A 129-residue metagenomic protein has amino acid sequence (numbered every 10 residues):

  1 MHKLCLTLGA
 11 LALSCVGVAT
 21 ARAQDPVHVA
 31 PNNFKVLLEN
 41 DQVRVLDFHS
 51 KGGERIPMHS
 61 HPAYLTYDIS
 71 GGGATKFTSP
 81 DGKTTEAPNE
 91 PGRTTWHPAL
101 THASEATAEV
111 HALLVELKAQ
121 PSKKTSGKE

Functional and structural regions predicted by a protein language model:
M1-L8: Bacterial N-terminal signal peptides that target proteins for export
V18-A23: Sec/Tat signal peptide C-region and signal peptidase I cleavage site
P26-L38, S122-T125: Local beta-strand/beta-hairpin segments that build beta-sheet-rich folds
P31-R55, P62-T66, V115: A short glycine-rich, His/Asp/Glu-containing loop-to-beta-strand
R55-I56, G72-F77, T94: Short beta-strand segments in beta-sandwich/barrel cores
H61-D81: Glycine- and acidic-residue-biased ligand/ion/polar-headgroup-sensing regions
G71, A99-P121: Ligand-binding loop in jelly-roll beta-barrel domains
P80-A99: Short acidic-glycine-tyrosine-enriched beta hairpin
